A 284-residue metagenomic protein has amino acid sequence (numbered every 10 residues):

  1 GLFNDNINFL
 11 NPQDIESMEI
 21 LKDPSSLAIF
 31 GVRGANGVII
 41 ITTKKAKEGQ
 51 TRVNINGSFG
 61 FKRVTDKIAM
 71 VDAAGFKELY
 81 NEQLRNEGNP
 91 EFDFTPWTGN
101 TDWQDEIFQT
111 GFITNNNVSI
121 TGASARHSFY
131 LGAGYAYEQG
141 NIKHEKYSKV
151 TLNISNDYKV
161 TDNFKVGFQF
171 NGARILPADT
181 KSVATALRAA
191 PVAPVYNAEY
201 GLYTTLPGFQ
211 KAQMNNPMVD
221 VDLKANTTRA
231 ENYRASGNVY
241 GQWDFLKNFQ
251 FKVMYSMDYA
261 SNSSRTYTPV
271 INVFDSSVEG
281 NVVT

Functional and structural regions predicted by a protein language model:
G1-P24: Short acidic/polar hinge/loop motifs at secondary-structure boundaries that mediate gating or recognition
N4-D5, P24-I29, A46-G49, F61-V64 (+2 more regions): Short beta-strands and strand-coil junctions in structured, solvent-facing domains, enriched
P12, E48, I113, S124-A125 (+2 more regions): Outer-membrane beta-barrel channels and translocator barrels
A28, G34-G57, N116-S119: N-terminal periplasmic accessory domains that precede and gate Gram-negative outer-membrane beta-barrel machines
I39, V118, L152-I154, G237-V239: Membrane-embedded beta-strands of outer-membrane beta-barrel proteins, especially the hydrophobic/small aromatic
T43-K45, G122-S124, Y135, Y158 (+3 more regions): Residue-level signature of outer-membrane beta-barrel architecture
K47-N100, G140-E145, T151, S155-S236 (+1 more regions): Surface-exposed loop/interface segments of Gram-negative outer-membrane beta-barrel transport/assembly proteins
